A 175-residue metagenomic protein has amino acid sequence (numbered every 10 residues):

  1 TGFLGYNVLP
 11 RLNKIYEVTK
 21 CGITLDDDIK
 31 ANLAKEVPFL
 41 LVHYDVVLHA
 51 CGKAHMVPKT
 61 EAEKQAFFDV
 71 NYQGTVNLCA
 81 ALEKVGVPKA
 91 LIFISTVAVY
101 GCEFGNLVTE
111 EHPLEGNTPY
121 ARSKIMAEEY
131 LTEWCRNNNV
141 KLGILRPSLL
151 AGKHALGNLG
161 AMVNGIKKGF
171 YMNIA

Functional and structural regions predicted by a protein language model:
T1-K14: N-terminal Rossmann NAD(P)H-binding glycine-rich loop of SDR-like oxidoreductase domains
T19-P38: Adenosine-cofactor binding site in Rossmann-like domains, unifying the SAM/SAH pocket of S-adenosylmethionine-dependent
L33-V70, K84, V99: NAD(P)H-binding glycine-rich loop region in Rossmannoid oxidoreductase-like domains and their noncatalytic homologs
A66-G74, L114, T118, R122-S123: Glycine-rich NAD(P)-binding loop of the Rossmann-fold in SDR/ketoreductase-type enzymes
V76-P119, C135: Conserved Rossmann-fold NAD(P)-dependent oxidoreductase catalytic core, especially the SDR/UDP-sugar
N117-G143: Active-site Tyr-X1-5-Lys
C135-A175: NAD(P)-dependent short-chain dehydrogenase/reductase
